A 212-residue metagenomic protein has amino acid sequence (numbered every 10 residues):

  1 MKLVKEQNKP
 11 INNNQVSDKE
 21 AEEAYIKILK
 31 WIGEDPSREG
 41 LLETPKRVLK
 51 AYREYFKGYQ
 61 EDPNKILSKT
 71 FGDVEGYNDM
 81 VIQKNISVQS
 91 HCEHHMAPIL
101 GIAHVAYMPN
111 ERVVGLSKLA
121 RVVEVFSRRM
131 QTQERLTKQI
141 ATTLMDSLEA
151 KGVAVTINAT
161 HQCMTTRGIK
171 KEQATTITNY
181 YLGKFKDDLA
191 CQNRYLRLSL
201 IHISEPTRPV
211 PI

Functional and structural regions predicted by a protein language model:
K2-I99, K186: Active-site loop/lid in soluble adenylation, ligation, and acyl-transfer enzymes
K2-L3, Q7-I11, V153-L200: Short terminal or interdomain "cap/linker" segment that borders an active site or interface and mediates
K19, N110-S117, M130-K138: Short, amphipathic alpha-helical segments
V48, C92, G115-L119, L136 (+2 more regions): Amphipathic alpha-helical interface surfaces
S68-V125, K171, T178-N179: Active-site-adjacent structural patch at catalytic or cofactor/ligand-binding sites
S87, E111-R112, A141-T143, N158-C163 (+1 more regions): Short acidic/polar capping segments at secondary-structure boundaries
E124-T160: Well-ordered alpha/beta subsegment
I201-I212: Single conserved hydrophobic/aromatic residue that forms the stacking wall/gate of nucleotide- or nucleobase-binding
